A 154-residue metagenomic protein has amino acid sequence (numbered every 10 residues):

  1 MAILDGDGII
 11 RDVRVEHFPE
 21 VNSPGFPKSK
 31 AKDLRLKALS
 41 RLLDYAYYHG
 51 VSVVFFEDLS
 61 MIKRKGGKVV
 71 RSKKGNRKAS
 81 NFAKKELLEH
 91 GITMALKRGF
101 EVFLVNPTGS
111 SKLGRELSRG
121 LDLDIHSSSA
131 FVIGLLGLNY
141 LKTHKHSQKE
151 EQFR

Functional and structural regions predicted by a protein language model:
M1-R154: Positively charged, helix-rich recognition surfaces that bind polyanionic ligands
